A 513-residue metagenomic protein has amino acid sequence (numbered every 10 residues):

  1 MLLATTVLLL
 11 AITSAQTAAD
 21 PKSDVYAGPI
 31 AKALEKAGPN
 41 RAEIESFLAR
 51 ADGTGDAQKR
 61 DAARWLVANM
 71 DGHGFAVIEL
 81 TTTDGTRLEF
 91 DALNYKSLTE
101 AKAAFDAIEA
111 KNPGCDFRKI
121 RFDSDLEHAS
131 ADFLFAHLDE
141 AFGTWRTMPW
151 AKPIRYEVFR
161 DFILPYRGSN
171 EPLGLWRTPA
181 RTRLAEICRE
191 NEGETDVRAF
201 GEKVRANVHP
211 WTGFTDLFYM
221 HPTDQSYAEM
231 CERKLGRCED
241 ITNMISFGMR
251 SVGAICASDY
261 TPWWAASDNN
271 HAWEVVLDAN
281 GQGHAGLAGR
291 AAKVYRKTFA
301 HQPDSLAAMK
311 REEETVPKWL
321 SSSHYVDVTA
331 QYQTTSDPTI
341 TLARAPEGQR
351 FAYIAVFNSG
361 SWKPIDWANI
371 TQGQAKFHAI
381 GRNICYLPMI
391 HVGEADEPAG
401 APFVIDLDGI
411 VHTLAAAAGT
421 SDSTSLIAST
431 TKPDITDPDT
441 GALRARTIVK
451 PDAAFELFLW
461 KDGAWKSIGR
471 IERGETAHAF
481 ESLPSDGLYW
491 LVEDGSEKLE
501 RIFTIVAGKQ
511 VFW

Functional and structural regions predicted by a protein language model:
L2-A11: Bacterial N-terminal signal peptides
P29-L34, G53, E186, E190-A206 (+3 more regions): Hydrophobic/aromatic-rich core segments of domains that either
E35, A42-S46, T54-R233: Secondary-structure boundary elements
S336-A345, S425-P433, D437-V449: A short, amphipathic beta-strand motif
R350-A368, A454-I468: Short amphipathic beta-strand segments in non-cytosolic proteins
P364-F377, S467-F480: Short, solvent-exposed S/T- and G/P-enriched segments that are highly enriched in secreted/extracellular and lumenal
Q374-E394, A477-W490, D494-S496: Short Pro-Gly-centered beta-turn/loop motif in secreted/extracellular proteins
G393-D422, G495-W513: Structured interaction patches on ligand/partner-binding surfaces of diverse proteins
